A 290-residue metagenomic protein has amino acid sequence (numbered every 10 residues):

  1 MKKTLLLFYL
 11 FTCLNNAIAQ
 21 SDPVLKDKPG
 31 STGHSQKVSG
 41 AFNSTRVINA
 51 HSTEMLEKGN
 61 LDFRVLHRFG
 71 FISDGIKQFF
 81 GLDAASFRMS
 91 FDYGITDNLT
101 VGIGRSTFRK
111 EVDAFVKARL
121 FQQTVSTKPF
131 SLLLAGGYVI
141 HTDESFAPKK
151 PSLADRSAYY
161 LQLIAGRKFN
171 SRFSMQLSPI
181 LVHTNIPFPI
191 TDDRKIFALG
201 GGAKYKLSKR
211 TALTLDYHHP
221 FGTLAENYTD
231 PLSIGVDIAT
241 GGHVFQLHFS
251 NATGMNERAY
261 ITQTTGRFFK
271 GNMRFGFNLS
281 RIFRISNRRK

Functional and structural regions predicted by a protein language model:
M1-P23: Bacterial Sec-dependent N-terminal signal peptides
T4-L5, S86, L199: Short hydrophobic "helix-edge" motifs at membrane interfaces and signal-peptide entry regions
Q20-A147, S157-L161, G166-N185, Y205 (+2 more regions): Transmembrane beta-barrel domains of Gram-negative outer membranes and organellar outer membranes
L153-A154: C-terminal low-complexity, charged extensions that often adopt amphipathic alpha-helices
F173-H219: A mid-sequence, solvent-exposed acidic-amphipathic segment
N227: Positively charged, low-complexity, intrinsically disordered RNA-binding extensions
